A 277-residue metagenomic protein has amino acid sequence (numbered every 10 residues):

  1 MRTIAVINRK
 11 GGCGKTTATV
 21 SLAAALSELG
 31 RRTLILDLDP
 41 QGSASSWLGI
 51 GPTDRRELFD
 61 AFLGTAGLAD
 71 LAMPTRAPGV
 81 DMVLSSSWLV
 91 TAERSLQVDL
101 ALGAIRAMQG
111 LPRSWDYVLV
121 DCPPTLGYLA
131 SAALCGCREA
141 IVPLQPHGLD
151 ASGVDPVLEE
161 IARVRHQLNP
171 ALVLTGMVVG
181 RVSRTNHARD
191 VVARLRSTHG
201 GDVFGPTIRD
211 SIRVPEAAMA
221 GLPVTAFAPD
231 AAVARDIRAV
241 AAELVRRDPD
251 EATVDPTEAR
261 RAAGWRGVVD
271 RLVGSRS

Functional and structural regions predicted by a protein language model:
M1-S277: P-loop NTP-binding core
